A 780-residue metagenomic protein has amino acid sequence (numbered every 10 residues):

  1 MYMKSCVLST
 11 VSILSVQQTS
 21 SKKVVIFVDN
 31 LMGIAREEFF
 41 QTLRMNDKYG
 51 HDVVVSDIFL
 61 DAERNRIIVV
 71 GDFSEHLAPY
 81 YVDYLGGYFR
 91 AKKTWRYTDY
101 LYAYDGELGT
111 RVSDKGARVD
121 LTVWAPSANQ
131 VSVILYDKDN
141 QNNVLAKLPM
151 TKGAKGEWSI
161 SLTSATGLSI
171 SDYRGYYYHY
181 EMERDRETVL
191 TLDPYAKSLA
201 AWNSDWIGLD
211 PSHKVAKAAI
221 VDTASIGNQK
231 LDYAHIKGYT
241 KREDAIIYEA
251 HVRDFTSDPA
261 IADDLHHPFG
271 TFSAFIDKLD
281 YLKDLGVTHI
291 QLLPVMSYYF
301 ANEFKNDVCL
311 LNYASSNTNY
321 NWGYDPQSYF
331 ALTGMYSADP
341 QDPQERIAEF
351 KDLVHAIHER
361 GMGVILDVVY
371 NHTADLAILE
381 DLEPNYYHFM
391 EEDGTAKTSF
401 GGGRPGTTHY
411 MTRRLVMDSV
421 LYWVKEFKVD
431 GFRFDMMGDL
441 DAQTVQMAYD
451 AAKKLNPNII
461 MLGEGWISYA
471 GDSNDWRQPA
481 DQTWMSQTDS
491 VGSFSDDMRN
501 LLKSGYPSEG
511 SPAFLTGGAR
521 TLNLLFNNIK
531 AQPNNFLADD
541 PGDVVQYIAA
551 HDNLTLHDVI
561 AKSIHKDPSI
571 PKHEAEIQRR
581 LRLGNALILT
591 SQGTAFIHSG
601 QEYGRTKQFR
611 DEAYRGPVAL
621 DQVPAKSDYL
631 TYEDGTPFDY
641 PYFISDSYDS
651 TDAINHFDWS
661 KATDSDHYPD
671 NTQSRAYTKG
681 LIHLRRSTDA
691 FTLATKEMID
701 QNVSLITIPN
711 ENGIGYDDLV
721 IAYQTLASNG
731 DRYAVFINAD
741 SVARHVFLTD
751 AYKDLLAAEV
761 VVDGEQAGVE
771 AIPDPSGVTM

Functional and structural regions predicted by a protein language model:
Y2-L14, R66, V70-R118, E157-I247 (+1 more regions): The feature marks proteins involved in alpha-glucan
K22-I26, A117-L121: Structural beta-strand segments of beta-rich domains
V28-E38, W124-Q130, D552, D740-V742 (+1 more regions): Short proline/glycine-enriched turn/loop motifs at strand-loop junctions of beta-rich domains
L31-V55, N129-K147: Short, surface-exposed alpha-helix to beta-strand junction/turn motifs within ectodomains of secreted and cell-envelope
K48, S741-M780: C-terminal beta-sandwich/jelly-roll accessory domains of carbohydrate-active enzymes
L148-T151, G175, Y324, S419 (+4 more regions): Active-site-proximal helices and loops of the catalytic beta/alpha 8
S198-A200, H251-F427, T444-N456, I460: Substrate-binding/active-site clefts of carbohydrate-active enzymes
P541-L756: Loop/helix patches that line or flank the sugar-binding groove of alpha-linked glycan CAZymes
